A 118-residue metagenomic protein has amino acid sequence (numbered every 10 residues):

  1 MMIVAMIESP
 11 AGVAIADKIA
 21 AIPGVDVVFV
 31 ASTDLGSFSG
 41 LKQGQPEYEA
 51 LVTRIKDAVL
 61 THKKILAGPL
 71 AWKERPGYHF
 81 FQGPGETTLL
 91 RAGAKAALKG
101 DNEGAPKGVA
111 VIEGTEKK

Functional and structural regions predicted by a protein language model:
M1-K118: Expand to "…catalyze enediolate/carbanion chemistry for C-C bond making/breaking, isomerization, decarboxylation
